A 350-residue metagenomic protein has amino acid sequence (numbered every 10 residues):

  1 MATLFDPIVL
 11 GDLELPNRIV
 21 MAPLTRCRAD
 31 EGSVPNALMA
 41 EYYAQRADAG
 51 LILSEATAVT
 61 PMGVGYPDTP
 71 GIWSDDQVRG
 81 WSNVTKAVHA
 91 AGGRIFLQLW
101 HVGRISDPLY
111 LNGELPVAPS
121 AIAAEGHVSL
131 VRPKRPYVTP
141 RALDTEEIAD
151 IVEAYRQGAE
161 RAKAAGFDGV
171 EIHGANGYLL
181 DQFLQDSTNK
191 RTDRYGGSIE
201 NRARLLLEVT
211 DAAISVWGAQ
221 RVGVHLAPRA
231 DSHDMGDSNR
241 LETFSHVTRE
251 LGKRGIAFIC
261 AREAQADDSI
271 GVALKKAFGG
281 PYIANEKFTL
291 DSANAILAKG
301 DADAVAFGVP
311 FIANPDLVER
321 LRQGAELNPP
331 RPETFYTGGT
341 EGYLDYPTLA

Functional and structural regions predicted by a protein language model:
M1-A350: Flavin-dependent oxidoreductase catalytic cores
